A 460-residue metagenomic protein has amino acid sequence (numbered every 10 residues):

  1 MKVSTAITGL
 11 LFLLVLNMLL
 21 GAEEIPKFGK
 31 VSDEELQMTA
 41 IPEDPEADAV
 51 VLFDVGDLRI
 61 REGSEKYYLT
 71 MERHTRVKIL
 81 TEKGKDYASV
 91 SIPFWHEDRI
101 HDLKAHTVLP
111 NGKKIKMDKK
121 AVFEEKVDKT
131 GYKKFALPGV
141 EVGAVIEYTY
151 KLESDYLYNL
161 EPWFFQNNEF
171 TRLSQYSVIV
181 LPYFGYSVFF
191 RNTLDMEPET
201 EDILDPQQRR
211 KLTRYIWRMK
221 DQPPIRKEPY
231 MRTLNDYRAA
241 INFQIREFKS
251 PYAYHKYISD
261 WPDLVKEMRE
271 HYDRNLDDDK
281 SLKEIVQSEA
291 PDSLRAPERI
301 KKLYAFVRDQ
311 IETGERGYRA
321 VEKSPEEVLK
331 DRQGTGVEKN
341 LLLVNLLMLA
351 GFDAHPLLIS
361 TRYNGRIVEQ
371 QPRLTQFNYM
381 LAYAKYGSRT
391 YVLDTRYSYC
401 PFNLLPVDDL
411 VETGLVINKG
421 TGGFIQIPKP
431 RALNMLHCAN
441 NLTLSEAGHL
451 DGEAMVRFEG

Functional and structural regions predicted by a protein language model:
T8-N17: Bacterial N-terminal signal peptides
E23-I92, K429-F458: Early extracytoplasmic/domain-onset interaction patches
E23-L36, E153-Y158, Q166-N168, Q175-R316 (+1 more regions): Secretory-pathway-linked proteins and extracytosolic
T75, A144-I146, Y176-V178, L303 (+3 more regions): Cysteine-centered nucleophilic/redox motifs
I92-M117, L173-V188: Solvent-exposed beta-hairpin/edge-strand motifs
L103-F164, T200-R238, A439-N441: A surface-exposed beta-strand-loop module
E312-G334: Short, conserved helix/loop micro-motifs enriched in His/Cys and acidic residues
V337-P428: Hydrophobic/aromatic-rich core segments of domains that either
